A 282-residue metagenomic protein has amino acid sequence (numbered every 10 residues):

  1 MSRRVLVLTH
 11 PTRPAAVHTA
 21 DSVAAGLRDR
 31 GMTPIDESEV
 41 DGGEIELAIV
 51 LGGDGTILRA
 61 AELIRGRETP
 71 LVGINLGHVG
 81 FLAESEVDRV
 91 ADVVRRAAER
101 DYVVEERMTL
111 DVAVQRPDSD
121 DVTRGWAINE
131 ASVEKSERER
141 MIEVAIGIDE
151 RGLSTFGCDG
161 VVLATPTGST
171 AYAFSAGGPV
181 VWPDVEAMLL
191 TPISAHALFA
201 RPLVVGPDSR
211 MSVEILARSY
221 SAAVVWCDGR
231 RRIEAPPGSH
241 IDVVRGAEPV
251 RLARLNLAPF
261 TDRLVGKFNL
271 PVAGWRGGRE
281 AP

Functional and structural regions predicted by a protein language model:
M1-L47, L51, R59, V87-V103 (+1 more regions): ATP/NTP phosphate-donor binding region
H10, I49, N75, A131 (+1 more regions): A residue-level signal for conserved active-site and pocket-lining positions in enzyme catalytic cores
T12, G53-T56, V79, T167-S169: Short glycine-rich anion-binding loops that position phosphate/pyrophosphate groups of nucleotides and phosphorylated
G55-A61, T170-S175: Short glycine/serine/threonine-rich phosphate/pyrophosphate-binding segments that cradle anionic phosphate groups
E62-L76: A short, gly/pro- and small-residue-rich
F81-G160: Catalytic core of DAGKc-family lipid kinases
V133, R138, D149-G152, R201-P282: ATP/nucleoside-binding phosphotransfer catalytic cores, i.e., glycine-rich phosphate-binding loops
R151, T155-F199: Gly/Ser/Thr-rich active-site loops/lids in small-molecule metabolic enzymes that frequently grip phosphoryl groups
